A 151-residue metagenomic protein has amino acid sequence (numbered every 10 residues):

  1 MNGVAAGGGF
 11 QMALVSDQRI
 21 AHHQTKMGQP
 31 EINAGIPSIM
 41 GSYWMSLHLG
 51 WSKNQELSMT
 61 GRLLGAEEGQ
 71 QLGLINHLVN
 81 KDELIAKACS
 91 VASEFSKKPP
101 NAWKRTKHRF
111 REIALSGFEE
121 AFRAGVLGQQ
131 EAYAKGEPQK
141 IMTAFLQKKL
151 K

Functional and structural regions predicted by a protein language model:
M1-N101: Crotonase-fold acyl-CoA enzyme core
G61-A66, A86, S90-K151: C-terminal alpha-helix plus adjacent terminal tail
